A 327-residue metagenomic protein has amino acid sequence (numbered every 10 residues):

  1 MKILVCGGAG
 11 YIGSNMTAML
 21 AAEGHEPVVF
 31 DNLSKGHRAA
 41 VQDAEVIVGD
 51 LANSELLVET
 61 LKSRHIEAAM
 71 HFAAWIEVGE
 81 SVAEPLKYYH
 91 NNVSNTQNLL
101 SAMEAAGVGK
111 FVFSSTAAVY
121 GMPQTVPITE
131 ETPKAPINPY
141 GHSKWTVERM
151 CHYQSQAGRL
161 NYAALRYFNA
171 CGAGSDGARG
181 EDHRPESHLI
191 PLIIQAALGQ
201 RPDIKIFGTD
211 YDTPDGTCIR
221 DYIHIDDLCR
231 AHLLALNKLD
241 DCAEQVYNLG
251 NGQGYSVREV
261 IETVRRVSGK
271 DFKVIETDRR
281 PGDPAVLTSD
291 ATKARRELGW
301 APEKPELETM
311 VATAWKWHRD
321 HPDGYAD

Functional and structural regions predicted by a protein language model:
M1-A173: N-terminal Rossmann-like NAD(P)+-binding domain of SDR-like oxidoreductases, especially those catalyzing
R38, F168-L189, G199-R220: Short, flexible, glycine-rich and Lys/Arg-enriched loop motifs at helix boundaries that contact anionic partners
R38, V46, A83, Q124-T125 (+10 more regions): Short capping/connector residues at structural and topological boundaries
V78, Y89, T96, A164 (+4 more regions): Alpha-helical structural signal
Y89, I137-W145, R179, H183-P191 (+1 more regions): Short-chain dehydrogenase/reductase
L192-D327: C-terminal substrate-binding subdomain of Rossmann-fold SDR/epimerase-dehydratase oxidoreductases
